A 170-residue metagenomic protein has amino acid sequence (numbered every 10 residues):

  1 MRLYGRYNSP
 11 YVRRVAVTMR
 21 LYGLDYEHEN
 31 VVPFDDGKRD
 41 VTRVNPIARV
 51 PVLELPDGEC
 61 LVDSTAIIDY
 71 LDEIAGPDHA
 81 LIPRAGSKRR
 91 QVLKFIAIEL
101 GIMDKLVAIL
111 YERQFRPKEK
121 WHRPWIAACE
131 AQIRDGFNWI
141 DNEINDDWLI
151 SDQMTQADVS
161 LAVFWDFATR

Functional and structural regions predicted by a protein language model:
M1-P124: GST-like domain detector, emphasizing the conserved glutathione-binding G-site in the N-terminal thioredoxin-like
E99-R170: GST-like fold's C-terminal all-alpha helical module
